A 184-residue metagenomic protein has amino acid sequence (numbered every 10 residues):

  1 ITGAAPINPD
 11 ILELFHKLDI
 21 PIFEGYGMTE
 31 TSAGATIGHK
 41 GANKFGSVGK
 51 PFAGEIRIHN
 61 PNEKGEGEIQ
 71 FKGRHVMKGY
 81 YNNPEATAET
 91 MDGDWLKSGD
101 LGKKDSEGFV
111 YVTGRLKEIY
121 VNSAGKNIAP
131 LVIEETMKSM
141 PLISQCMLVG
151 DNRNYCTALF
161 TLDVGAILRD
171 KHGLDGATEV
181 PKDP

Functional and structural regions predicted by a protein language model:
I1-N43, R57, S144: Gly/Ser/Thr-rich phosphate-binding loop
A4, F15, I56, D100 (+3 more regions): Residue-level signal for inorganic ion chemistry
I7-I11, T31-A33, M77-G79, K104 (+4 more regions): Flexible loop/turn segments at secondary-structure boundaries
N43, G54, K78, V110 (+4 more regions): Glycine-centered loop/turn positions within well-structured domains that cap or flank conserved ligand/cofactor-binding
P51, H59-N122: Conserved ATP-binding/catalytic segment of the ANL
H59, L101, M140-A166: C-terminal boundary motif of the adenylate-forming
V76, T90-M91, F109-K138, A166-D183: Adenylate-forming
